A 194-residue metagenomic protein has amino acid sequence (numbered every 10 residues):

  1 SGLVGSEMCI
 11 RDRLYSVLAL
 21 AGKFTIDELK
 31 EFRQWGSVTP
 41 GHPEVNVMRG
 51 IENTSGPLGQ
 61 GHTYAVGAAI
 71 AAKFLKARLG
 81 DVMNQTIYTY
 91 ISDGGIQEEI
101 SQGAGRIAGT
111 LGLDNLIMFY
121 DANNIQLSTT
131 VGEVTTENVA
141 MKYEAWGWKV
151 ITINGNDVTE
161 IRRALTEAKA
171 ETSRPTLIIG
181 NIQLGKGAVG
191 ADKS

Functional and structural regions predicted by a protein language model:
G2-I10: Short, small-residue-biased leader/transition segments that mark boundaries at the very start of proteins
S6-E7, S16, G180: Pocket-edge structural micro-motifs
R11-L29: Carboxylate/His-rich catalytic cores and anion/metal-binding grooves
Y15, L29-R33, K76, R162: Generic detector of well-ordered alpha-helical segments enriched in charged/polar residues, highlighting helical
L18-G22, R33-T39, A68, A72: Generic hydrophobic/packing signal
T25-I26, T39, N115, V150: Residue-level detector of short coil/turn "hinge" positions at structural boundaries
I26-V47: Acidic-glycine-rich active-site phosphate/pyrophosphate-binding loop
E44-S194: Glycine-rich ThDP/TPP pyrophosphate-binding loop and its adjacent helix/strand module within ThDP-dependent enzymes
